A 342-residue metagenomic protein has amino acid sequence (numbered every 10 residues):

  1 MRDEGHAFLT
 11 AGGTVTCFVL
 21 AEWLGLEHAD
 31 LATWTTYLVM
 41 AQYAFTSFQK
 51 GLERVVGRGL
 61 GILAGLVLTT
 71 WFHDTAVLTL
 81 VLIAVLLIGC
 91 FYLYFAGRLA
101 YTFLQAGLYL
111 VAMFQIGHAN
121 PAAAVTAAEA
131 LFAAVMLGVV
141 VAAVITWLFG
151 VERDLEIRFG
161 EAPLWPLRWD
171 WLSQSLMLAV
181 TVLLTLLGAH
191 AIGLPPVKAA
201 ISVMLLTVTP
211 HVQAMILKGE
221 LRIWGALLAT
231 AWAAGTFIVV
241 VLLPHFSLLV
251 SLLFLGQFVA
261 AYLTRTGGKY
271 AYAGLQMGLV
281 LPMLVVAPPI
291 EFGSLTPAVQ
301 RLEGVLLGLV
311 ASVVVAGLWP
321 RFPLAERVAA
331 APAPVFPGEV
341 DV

Functional and structural regions predicted by a protein language model:
M1-V342: A transmembrane helix-and-boundary motif of multi-pass membrane transporters/channels
